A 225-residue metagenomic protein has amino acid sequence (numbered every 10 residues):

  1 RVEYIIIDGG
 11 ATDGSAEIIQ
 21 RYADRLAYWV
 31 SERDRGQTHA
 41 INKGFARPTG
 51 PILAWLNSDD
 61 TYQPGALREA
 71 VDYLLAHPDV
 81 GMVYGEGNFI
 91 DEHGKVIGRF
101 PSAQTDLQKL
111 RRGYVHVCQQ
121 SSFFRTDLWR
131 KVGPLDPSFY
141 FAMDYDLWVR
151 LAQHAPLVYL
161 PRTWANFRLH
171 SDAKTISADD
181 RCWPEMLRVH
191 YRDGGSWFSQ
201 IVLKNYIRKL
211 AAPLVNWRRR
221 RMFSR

Functional and structural regions predicted by a protein language model:
R1-G10, W29-R33: Short beta-strand/loop segment that forms part of the nucleotide-sugar
D8-E17, N57: A conserved acidic beta->alpha catalytic loop
E32-P48: Glycine-rich, basic loop-to-helix element that forms the pyrophosphate-binding segment of sugar-nucleotide handling
Q37, L56, T61-A66, F89 (+3 more regions): Hydrophobic/aromatic residue at the end of a short beta strand that borders the catalytic acidic motif
A46, R99-V189: Conserved nucleotide-sugar donor-binding catalytic segment
L53: Short aromatic/hydrophobic "clamp" motif used to bind/position activated sugar donors
T61, G65-I97: Conserved donor NDP-sugar-binding/catalytic core segment of glycosyltransferases
L187, Y191-R225: Membrane-proximal basic amphipathic "stem/tether" segments
